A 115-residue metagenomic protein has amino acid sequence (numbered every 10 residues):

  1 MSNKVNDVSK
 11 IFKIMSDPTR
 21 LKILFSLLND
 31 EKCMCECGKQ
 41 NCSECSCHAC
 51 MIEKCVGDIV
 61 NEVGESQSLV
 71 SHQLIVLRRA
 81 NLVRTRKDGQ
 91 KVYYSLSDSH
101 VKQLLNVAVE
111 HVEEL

Functional and structural regions predicted by a protein language model:
M1-D7: Long, low-complexity, charged/polar intrinsically disordered regions in eukaryotic proteins
N6, K13-I14, T19-S68, D88 (+1 more regions): N-terminal helix-turn-helix DNA-binding core of bacterial DNA-binding proteins
N61, H72, R78-R79: Alpha-helical residues within the helix-turn-helix
H72-Q73, H100, H111: Histidine-centered active-site/metal-ligand motif
R78-D88: Beta-hairpin "wing" of winged helix-turn-helix
N106-E113: Short, Lys/Arg-rich amphipathic alpha-helical interaction segments that bind nucleic acids or acidic protein surfaces
